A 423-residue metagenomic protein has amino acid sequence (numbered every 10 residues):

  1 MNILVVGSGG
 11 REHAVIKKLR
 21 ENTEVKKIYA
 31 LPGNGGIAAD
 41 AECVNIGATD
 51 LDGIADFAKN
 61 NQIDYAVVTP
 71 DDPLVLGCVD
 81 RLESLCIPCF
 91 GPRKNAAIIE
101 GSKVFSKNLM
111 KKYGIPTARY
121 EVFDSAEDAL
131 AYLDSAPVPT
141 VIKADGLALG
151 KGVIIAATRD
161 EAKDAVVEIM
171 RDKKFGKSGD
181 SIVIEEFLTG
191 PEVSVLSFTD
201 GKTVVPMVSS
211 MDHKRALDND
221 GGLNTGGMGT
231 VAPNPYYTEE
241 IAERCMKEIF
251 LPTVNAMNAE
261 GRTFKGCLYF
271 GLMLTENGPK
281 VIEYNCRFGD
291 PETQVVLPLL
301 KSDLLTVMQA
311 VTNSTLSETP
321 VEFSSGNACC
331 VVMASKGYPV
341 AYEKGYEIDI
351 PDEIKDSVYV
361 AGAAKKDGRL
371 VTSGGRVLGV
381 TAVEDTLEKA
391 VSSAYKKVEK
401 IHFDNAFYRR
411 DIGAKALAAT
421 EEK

Functional and structural regions predicted by a protein language model:
M1-K94: ATP-binding N-terminal substructure of ATP-dependent carboxylate-amine bond-forming enzymes
L4-V5, E100-S181, P235, E239-L251: Active-site nucleotide/adenylate-binding loops and adjacent lid/helix of ATP-dependent enzymes
E21, G36-A38, F90, K112-G114 (+12 more regions): Solvent-exposed alpha-helices and their adjacent loops that cap or buttress functional pockets in soluble metabolic
V67, C78-R93, I98-T117, E121: Glycine/small-residue-rich loop that forms an oxyanion/phosphate-binding "nest" at active or ligand-binding sites
G152-T293: Internal nucleotide-binding/catalytic subdomain
M246-L268, N285-E353, K366: Active-site "cap" helix and flanking loop/linker of ATP-utilizing ligase/carboxylase catalytic domains
A364-D367, V371-K423: Generic C-terminus detector
